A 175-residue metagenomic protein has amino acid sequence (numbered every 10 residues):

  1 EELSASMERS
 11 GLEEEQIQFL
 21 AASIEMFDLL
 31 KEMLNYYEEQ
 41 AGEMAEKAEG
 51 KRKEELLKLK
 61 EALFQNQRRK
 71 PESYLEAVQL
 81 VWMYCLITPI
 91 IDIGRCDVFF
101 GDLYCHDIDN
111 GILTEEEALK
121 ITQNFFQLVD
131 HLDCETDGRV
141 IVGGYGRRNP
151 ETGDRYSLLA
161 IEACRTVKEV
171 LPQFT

Functional and structural regions predicted by a protein language model:
E1-S23, K51-Q65, R69-T175: Conserved catalytic cores of very large enzyme subunits
S23-M26, L30, L34: Low-complexity, highly charged intrinsically disordered N-terminal segments that act as targeting/localization
E32, Y36-E39, E43: Extended, non-transmembrane alpha-helical coiled-coils
M44-K47, K51: A conserved hydrophobic secondary-structure block that centers on an alpha-helix together with its immediately flanking
